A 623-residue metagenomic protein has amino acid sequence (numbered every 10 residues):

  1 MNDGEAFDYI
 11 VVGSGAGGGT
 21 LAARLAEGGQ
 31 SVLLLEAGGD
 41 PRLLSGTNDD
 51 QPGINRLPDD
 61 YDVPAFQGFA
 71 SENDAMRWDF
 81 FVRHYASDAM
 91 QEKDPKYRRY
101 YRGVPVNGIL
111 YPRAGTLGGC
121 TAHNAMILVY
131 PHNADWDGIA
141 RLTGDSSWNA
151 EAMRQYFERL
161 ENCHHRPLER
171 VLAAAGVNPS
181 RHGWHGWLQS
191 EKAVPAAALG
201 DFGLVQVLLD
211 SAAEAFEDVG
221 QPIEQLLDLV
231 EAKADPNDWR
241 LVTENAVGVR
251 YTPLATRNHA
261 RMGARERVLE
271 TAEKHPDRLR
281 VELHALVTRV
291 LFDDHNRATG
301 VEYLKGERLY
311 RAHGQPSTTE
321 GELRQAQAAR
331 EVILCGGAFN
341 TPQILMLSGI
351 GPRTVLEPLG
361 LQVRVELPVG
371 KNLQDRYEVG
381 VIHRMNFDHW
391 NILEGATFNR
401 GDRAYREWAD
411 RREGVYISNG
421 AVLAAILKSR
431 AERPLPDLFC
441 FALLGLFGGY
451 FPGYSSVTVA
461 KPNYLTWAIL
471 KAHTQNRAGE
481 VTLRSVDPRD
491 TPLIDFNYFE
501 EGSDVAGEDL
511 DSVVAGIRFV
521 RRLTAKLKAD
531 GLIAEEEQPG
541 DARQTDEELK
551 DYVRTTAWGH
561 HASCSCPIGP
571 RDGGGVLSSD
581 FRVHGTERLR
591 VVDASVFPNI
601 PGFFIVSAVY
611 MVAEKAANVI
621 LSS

Functional and structural regions predicted by a protein language model:
M1-S623: N-terminal redox-cofactor-binding region of secreted/periplasmic oxidoreductases
